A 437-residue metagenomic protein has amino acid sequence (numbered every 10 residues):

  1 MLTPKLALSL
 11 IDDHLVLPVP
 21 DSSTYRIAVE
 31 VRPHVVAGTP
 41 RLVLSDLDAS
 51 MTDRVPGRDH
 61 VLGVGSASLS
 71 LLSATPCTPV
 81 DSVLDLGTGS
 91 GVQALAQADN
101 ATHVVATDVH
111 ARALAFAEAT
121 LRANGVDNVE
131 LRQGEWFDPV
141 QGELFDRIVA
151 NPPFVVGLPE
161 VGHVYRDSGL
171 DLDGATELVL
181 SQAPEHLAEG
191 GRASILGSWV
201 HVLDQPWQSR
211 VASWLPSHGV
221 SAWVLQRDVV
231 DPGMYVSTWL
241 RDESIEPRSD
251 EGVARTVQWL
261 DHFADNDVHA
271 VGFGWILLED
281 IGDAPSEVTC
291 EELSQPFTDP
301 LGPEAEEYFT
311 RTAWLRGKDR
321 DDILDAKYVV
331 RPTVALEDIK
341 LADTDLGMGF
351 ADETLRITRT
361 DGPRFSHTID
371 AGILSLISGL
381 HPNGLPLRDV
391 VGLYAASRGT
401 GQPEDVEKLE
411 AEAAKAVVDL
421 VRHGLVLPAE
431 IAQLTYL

Functional and structural regions predicted by a protein language model:
M1-A28, S73, L278, G362-L437: Long, charge-rich, low-complexity alpha-helical segments
M1-D12, C77, S181, E185 (+1 more regions): SAM-dependent transferase fold signal centered on methyltransferase-like domains, encompassing both Class I
L17-V83, T88-A96: SAM-dependent Rossmann-like transferase core, predominantly class I methyltransferases with a strong bias toward
E30-R32, M51, D283-S378, L427-L437: Acidic, low-complexity/disordered tracts enriched in E/D and polar residues
G65-A150, V156: Conserved SAM/SAH cofactor-binding pocket of Class I
H103, H110, L172-Q226: Conserved Class I SAM-dependent methyltransferase catalytic core
A111-R112, A150-L178: Mobile active-site "lid"/loop adjacent to the S-adenosyl-L-methionine
L225, P232-F309: Flexible, glycine-/basic-rich loop-and-beta segments that form/coincide with the SAM-dependent methyltransferase
